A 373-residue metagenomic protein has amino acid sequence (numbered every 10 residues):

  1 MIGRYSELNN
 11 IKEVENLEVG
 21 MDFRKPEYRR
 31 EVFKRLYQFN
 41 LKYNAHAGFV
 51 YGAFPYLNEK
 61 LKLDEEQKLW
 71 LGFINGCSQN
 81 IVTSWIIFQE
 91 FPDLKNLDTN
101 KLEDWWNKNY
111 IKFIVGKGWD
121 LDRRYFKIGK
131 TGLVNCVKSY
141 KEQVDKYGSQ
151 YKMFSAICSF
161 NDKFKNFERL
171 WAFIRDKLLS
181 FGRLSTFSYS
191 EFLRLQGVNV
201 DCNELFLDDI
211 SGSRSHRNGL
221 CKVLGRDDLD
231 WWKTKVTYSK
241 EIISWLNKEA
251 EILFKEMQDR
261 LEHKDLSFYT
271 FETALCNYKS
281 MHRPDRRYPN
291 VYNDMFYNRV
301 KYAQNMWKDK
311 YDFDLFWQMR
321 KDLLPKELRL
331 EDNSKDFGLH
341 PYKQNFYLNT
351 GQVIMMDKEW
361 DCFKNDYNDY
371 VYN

Functional and structural regions predicted by a protein language model:
M1-Y56, Q150-R169, F187, E191-N373: C-terminal accessory module of base-excision DNA glycosylases/AP lyases that mediates lesion recognition and DNA
R4, L63-L71, K112-F126, R226-L229: Basic, alpha-helical nucleic-acid-contacting "clamp/cap" segments
R24-E27, K60, L97, R124-G148 (+3 more regions): Alpha-helix boundary/N-cap detector
Y37-V115, I157-L179: Extended, structured, electrostatic nucleic-acid-contact surfaces
I87, N107-K108, L121, F173 (+3 more regions): Intrinsic disorder/low-complexity segments enriched in polar/charged and small flexible residues
N100, K117, T131-G132, G351: Intrinsic-disorder/low-complexity loop/linker signature
G118-L179: Helix-hairpin-helix/helix-loop-helix acidic hairpins
